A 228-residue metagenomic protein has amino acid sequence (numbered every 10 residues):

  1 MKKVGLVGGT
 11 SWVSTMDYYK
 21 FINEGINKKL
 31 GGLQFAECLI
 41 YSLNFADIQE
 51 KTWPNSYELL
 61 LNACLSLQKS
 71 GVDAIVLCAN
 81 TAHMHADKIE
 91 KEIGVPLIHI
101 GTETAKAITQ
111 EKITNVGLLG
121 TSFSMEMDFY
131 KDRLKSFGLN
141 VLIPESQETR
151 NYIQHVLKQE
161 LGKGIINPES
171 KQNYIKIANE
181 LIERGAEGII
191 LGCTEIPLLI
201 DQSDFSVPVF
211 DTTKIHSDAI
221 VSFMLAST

Functional and structural regions predicted by a protein language model:
M1-T228: Non-catalytic structural scaffold of enzyme domains
